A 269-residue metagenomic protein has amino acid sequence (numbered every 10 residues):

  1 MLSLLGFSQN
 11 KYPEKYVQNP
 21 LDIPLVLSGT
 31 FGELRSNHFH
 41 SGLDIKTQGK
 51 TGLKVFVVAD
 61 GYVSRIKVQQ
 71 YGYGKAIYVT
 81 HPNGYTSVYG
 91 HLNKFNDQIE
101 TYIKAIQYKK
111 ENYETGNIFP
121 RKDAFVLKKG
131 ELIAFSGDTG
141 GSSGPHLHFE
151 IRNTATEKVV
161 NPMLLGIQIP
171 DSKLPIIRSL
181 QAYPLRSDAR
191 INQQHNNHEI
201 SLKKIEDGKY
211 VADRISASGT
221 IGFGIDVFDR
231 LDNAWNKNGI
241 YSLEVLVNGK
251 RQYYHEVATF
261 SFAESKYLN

Functional and structural regions predicted by a protein language model:
Q9-S87, F95-Q98, Y113-D123, K128-K129 (+3 more regions): Surface-exposed, glycine-biased beta-strand/turn segments
L92, G144-R152: Histidine-centered catalytic micro-motifs
L92-K94, Y253-S265: Solvent-exposed serine/threonine-rich low-complexity stretches and specific carbohydrate-binding patches
I103-T115: A solvent-exposed, charged loop/short amphipathic helix patch at secondary-structure junctions
E111, E264-N269: Aromatic sugar-binding surface patches on proteins that engage polysaccharides or sugar-phosphate polymers
L147-F149, N236-E244, E256-F260: Composition- and surface-driven signal marking solvent-exposed, interaction-prone regions in large proteins
V247-K250: Short strand-turn-strand beta-turns centered on an Asx-Gly dipeptide
